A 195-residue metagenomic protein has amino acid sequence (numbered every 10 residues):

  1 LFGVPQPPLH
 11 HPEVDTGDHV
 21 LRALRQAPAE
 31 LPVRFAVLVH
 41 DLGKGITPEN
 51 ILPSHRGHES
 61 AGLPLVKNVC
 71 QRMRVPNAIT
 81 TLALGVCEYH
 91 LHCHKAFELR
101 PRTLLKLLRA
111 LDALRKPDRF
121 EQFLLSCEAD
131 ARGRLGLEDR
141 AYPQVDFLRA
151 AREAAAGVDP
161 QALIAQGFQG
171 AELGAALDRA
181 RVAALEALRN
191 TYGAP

Functional and structural regions predicted by a protein language model:
L1-V4, L9, H19-P195: C-terminal subdomains that position terminal phosphate/3'-OH groups for nucleotidyl transfer/ligation, primarily on
E13-G17: Helix-turn-helix repeat elements of alpha-solenoid scaffolds
